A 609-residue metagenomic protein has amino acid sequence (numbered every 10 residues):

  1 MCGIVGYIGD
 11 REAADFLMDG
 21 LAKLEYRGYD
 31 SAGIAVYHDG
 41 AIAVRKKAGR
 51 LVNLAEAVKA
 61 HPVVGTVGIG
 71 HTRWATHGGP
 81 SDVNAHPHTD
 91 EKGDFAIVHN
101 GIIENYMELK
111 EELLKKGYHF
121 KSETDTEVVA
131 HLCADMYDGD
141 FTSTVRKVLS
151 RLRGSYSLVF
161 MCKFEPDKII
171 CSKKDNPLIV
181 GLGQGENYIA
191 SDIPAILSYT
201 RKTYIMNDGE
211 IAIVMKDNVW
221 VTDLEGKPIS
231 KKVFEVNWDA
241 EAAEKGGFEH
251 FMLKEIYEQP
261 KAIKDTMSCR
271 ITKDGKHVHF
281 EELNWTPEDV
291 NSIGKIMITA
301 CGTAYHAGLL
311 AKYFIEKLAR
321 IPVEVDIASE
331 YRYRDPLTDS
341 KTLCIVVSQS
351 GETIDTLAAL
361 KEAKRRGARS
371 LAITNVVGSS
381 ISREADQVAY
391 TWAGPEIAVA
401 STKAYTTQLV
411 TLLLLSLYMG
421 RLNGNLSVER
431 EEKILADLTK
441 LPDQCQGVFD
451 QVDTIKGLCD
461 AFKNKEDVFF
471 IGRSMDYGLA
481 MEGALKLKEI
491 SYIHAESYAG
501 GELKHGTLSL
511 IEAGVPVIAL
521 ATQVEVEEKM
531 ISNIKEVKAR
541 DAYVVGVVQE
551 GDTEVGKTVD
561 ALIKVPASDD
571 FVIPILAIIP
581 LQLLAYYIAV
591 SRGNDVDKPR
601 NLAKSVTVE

Functional and structural regions predicted by a protein language model:
M1-H250, K261-G294, Y333, V428 (+3 more regions): Conserved short alpha-helical segments that host acidic/polar catalytic motifs at enzyme active sites
Y7-D10, H99, H119, D135-D138 (+17 more regions): Hydrophobic alpha-helical scaffolding
G70-V83, D274-P287, A311-V347, H494-L510: Glycine-rich oxoanion-binding loops at beta->alpha junctions
P87-T89, M161, I170-C171, T203-Y204 (+13 more regions): Replace "in large, NTP-powered and nucleic-acid-processing enzymes" with "in large, NTP-powered factors and other
M252, Y543, G556-T558, K564 (+1 more regions): Generic C-terminus detector
Q259-I263, M267-M297, V377, Q387-P516 (+1 more regions): Active-site phosphate/pyrophosphate-binding segments
N291-K440, L520-A561, L584, R592: Glycine-rich phosphate-binding loops that contact phosphosugars or nucleotide phosphates
